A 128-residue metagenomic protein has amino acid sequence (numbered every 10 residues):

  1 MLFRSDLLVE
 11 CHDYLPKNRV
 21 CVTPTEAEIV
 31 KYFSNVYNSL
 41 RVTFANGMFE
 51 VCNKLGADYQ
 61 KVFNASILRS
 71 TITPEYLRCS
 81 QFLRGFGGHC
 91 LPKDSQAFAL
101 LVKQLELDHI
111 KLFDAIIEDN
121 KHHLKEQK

Functional and structural regions predicted by a protein language model:
M1-K128: Structural/interface elements that position substrates and couple domains in central-metabolism enzymes
